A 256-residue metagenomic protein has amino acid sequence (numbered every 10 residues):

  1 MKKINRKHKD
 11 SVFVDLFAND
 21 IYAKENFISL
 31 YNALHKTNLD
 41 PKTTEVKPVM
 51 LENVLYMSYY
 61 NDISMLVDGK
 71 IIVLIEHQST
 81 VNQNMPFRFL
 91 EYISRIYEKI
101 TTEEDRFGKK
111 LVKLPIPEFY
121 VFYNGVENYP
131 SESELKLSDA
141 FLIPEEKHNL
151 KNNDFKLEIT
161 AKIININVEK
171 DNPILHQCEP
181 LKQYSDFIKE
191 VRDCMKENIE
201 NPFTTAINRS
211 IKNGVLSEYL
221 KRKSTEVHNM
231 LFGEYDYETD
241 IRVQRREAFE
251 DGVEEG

Functional and structural regions predicted by a protein language model:
M1-E255: Elongated, amphipathic alpha-helical interaction scaffolds
